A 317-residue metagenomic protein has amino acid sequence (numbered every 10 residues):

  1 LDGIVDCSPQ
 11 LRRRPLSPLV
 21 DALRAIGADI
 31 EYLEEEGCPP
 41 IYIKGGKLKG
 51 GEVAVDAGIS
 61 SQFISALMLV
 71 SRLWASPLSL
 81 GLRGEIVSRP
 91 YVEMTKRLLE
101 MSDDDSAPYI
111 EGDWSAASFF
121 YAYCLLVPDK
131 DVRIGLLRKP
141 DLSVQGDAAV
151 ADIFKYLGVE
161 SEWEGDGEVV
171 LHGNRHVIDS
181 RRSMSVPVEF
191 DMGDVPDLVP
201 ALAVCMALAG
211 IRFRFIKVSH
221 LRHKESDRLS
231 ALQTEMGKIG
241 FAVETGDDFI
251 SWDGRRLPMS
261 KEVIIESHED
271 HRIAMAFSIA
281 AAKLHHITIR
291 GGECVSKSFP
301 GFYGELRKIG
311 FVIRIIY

Functional and structural regions predicted by a protein language model:
L1-Y317: Short, structured segments at the rim of ligand-binding sites
